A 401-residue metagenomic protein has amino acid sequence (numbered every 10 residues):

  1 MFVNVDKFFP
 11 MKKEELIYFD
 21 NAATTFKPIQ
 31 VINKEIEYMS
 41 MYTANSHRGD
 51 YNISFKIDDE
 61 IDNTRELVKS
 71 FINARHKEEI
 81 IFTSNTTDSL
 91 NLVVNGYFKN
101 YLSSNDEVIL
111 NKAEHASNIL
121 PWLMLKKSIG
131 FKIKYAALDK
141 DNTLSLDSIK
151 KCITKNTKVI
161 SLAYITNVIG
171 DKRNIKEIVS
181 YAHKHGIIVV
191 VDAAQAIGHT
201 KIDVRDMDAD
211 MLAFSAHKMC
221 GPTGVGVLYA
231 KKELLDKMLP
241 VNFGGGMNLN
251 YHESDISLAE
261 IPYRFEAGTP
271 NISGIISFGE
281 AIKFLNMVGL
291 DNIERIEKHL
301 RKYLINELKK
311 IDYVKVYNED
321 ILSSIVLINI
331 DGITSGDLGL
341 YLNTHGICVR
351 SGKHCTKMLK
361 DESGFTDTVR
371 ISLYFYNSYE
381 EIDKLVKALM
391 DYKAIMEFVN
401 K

Functional and structural regions predicted by a protein language model:
M1-K401: Pyridoxal 5′-phosphate
